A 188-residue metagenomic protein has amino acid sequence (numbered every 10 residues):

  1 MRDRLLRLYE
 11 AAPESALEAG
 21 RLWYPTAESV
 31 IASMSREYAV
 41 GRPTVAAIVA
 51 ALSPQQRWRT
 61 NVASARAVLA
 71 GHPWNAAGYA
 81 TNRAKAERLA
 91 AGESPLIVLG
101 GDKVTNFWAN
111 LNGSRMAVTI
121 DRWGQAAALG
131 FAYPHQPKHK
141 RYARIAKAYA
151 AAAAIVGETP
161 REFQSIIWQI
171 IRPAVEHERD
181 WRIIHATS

Functional and structural regions predicted by a protein language model:
M1-S188: HhH-family (HhH-GPD) DNA N-glycosylase catalytic core used in base-excision repair
